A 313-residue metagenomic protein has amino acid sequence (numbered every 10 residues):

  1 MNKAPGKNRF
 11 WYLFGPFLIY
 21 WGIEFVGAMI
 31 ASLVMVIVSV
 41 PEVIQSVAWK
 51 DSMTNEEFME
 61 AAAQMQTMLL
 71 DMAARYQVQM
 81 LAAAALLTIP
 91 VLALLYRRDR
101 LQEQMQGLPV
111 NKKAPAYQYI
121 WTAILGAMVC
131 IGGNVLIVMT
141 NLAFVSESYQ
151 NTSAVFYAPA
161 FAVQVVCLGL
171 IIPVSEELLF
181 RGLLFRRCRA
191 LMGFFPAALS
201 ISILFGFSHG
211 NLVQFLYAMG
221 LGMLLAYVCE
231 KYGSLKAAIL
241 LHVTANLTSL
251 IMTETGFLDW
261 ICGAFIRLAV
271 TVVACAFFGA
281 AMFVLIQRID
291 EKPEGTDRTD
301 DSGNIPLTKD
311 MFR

Functional and structural regions predicted by a protein language model:
M1-G107, A116, S249-R313: N-terminal, membrane-interfacial amphipathic/helix-forming hydrophobic leader that caps and precedes the first
K3-L18, G22, A74-Q79, P109-I124 (+7 more regions): Structural motif marking the loop-to-transmembrane transition
L13, F17-M29, L81-I89, Y119 (+9 more regions): Alpha-helical transmembrane spans of integral membrane proteins, capturing the lipid-embedded, hydrophobic core of TM
V38, V43-V47, M59, T67-R75 (+4 more regions): Juxtamembrane helix-loop-helix connectors linking adjacent transmembrane helices in multi-pass membrane enzymes
F161-F312: Transmembrane helix-loop-helix hairpins at the membrane interface of multi-pass integral membrane proteins
